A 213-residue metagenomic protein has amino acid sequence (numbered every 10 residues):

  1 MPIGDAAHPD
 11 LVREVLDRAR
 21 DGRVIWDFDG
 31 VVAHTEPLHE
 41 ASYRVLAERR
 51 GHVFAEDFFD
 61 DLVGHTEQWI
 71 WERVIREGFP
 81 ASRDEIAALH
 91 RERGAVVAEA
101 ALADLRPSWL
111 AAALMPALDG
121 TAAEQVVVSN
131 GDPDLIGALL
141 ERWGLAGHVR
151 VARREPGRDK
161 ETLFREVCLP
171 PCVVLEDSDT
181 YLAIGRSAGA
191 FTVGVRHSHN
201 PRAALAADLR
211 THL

Functional and structural regions predicted by a protein language model:
M1-R20, D119, P133-L213: Asp-based, Mg2+/Mn2+-dependent phosphohydrolase catalytic module
I3, D17-A112: N-terminal helical cap/lid subdomain that shapes the substrate entry/recognition surface in HAD-like hydrolases
R13-V15, R20, E99-V127, G137 (+1 more regions): Short, acidic loop-to-helix structural element flanking the phosphoryl-transfer center in phosphate-processing enzymes
R23-I25, V126, C172-V173: Hydrophobic "anchor" residues on beta-strands that sit immediately upstream of conserved functional sites
V31, S129-G131: Conserved phosphate-coupling serine/threonine residues in phosphotransfer and NTP-handling enzymes
L38, L62-T66, R106-L110, G131-D132 (+3 more regions): Short beta->alpha linker loops
I70-I75, Q125, A138-G144: N-terminal-biased segments
